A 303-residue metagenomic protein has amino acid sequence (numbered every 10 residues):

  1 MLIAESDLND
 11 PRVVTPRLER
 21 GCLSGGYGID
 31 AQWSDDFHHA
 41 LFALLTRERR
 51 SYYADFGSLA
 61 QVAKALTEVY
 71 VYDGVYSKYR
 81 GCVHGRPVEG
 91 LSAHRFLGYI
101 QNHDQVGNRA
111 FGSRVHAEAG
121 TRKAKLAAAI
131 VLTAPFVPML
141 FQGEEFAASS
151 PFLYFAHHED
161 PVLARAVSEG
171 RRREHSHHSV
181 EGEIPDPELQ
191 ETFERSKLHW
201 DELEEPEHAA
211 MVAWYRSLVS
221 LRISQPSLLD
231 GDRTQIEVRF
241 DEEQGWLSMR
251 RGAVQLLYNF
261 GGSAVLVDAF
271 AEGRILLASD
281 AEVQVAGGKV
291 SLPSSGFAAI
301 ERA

Functional and structural regions predicted by a protein language model:
M1-H177: Conserved alpha/beta catalytic core and glycan-binding cleft of carbohydrate-active enzymes
F111-S113, A117-T121, K125, I130-A303: Carbohydrate-interacting/catalytic domains
